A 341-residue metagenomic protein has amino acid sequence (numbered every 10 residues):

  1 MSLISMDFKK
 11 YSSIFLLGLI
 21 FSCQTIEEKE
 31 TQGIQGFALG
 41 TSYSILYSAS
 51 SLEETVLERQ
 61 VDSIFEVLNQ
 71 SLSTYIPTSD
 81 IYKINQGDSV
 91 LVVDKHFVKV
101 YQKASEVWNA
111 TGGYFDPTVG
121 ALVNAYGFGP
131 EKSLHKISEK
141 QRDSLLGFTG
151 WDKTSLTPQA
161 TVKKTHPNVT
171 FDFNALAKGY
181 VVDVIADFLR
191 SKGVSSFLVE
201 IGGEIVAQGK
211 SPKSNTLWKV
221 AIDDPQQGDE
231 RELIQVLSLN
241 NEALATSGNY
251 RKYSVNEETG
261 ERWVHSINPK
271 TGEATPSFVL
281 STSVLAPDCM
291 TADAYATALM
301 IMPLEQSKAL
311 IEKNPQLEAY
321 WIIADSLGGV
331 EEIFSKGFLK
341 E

Functional and structural regions predicted by a protein language model:
S2-Y11, C23-E341: Mature catalytic core of soluble alpha/beta enzymes
S12-I20: Bacterial N-terminal signal peptides
